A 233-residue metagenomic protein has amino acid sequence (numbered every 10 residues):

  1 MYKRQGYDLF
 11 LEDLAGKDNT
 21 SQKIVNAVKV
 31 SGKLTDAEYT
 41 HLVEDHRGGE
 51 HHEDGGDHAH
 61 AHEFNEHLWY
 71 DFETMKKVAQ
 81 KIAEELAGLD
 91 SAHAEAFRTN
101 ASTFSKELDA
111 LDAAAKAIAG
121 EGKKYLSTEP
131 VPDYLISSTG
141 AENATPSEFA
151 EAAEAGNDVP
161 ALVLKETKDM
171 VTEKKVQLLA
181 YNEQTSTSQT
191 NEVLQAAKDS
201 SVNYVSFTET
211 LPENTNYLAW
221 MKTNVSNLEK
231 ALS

Functional and structural regions predicted by a protein language model:
K3-S233: Extracytoplasmic metal-acquisition and chelation regions
